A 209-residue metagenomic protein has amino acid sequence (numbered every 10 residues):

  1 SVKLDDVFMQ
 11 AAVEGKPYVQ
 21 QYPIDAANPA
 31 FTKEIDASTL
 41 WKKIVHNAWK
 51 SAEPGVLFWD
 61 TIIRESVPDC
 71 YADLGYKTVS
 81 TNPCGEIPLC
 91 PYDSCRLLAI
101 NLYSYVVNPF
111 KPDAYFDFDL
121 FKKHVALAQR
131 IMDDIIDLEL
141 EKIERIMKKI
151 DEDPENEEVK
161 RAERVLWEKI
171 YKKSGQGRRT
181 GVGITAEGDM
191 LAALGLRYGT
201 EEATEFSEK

Functional and structural regions predicted by a protein language model:
S1-H124, A128, D137-D151, L166-K173: Active-site cavity-forming subdomains of large catalytic enzyme subunits
A27, R64, A193-G195, S207: Generic secondary-structure boundary signal with a strong preference for alpha-helix termini
K43, A186-M190, F206: A general alpha-helix detector
D60, D189-L191, A203: Ubiquitous "structural anchor" signal
D134, L138-L140, R145-G195: Core structural elements
L194-E202: Glycine-rich phosphate/pyrophosphate-binding loops and their adjacent beta-strand/loop elements at enzyme active sites
E201-K209: Short secondary-structure subsegments characteristic of cysteine-rich extracellular domains
